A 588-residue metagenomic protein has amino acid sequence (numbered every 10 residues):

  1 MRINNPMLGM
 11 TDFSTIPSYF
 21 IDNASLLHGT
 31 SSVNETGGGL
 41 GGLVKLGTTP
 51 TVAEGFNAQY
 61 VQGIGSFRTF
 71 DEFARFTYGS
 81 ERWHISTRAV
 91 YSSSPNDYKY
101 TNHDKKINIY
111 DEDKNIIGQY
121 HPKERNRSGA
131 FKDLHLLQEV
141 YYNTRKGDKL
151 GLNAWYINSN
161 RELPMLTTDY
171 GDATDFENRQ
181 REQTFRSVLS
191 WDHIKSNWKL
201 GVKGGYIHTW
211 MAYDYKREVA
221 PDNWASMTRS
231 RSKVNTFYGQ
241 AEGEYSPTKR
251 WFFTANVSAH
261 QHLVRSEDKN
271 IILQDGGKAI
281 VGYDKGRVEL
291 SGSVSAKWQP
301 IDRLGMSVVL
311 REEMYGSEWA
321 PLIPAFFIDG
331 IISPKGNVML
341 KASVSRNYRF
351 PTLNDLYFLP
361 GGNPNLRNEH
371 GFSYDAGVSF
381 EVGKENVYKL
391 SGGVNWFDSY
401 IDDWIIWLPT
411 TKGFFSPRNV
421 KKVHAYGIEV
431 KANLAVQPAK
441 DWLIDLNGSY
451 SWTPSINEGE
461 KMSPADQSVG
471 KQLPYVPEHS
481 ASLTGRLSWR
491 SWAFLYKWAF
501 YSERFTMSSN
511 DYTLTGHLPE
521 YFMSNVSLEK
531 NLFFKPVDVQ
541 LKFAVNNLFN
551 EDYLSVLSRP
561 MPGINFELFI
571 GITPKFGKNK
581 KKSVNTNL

Functional and structural regions predicted by a protein language model:
R2-H28, P360: Short acidic/polar hinge/loop motifs at secondary-structure boundaries that mediate gating or recognition
T11-S14, L26, G38-V61, E72-R75: N-terminal periplasmic accessory domains that precede and gate Gram-negative outer-membrane beta-barrel machines
R68-S93, K105-N160, Q183-K195, P247-F253 (+1 more regions): Transmembrane beta-barrel wall of Gram-negative outer-membrane proteins
Y98, R127-D133, K146-L200, H208-V234: Flexible loop and strand-edge segments within Gram-negative outer membrane beta-barrel domains
Y100, F500-S509, P519, N525-L588: C-terminal beta-signal and adjacent terminal beta-strands/loops of Gram-negative outer-membrane beta-barrel proteins
N197-Y215, S333, M339-K341, E369-Y426 (+3 more regions): Membrane-embedded beta-barrel scaffold of Gram-negative outer-membrane proteins
R250-T254, S258-V264, Q274-S399, T484-R486: Structural signature of Gram-negative outer-membrane beta-barrels, strongest in the C-terminal barrel of TonB-dependent
Q299-R303, W396-Y400, N419-M507, D538: Gram-negative outer-membrane beta-barrel transporters
